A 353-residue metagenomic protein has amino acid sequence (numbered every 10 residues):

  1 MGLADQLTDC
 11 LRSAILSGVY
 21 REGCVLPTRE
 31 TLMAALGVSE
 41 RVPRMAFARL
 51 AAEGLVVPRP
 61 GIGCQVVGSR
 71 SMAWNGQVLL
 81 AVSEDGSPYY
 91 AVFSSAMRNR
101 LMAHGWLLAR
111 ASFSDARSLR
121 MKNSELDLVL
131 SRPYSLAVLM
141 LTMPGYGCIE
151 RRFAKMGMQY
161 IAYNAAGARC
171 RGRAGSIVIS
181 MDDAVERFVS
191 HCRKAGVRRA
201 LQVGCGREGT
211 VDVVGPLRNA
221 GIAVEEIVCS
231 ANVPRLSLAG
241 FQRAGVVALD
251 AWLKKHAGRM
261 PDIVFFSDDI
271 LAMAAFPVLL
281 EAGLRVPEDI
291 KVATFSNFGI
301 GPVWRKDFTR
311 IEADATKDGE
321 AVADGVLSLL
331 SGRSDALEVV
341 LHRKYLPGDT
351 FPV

Functional and structural regions predicted by a protein language model:
M1-R41, M45-A48, D127-L128, E338: Extreme N-terminal segment that seeds HTH/winged-HTH DNA-binding domains in transcriptional regulators
D5, R29, R70-L136: Amphipathic helical "hinge" segments at domain boundaries
C10, A14, A174, V246 (+1 more regions): Flexible loop/turn connectors
L79-A81, P133-T142, I161, L201-C205 (+2 more regions): Periplasmic-binding protein-like
M102-R117, L201, V214-V246: Short beta-strand elements in bilobed, periplasmic/extracellular small-molecule ligand-binding domains
T142-A184, I270, S296-F308: Flexible loop/hinge segments that line or gate small-molecule binding clefts
G167, G172-V203, D212, Q242-W252 (+2 more regions): Hydrophobic alpha-helical segments within soluble ligand-binding/sensing domains
E186-V228, L337-P352: An alpha-beta-alpha
